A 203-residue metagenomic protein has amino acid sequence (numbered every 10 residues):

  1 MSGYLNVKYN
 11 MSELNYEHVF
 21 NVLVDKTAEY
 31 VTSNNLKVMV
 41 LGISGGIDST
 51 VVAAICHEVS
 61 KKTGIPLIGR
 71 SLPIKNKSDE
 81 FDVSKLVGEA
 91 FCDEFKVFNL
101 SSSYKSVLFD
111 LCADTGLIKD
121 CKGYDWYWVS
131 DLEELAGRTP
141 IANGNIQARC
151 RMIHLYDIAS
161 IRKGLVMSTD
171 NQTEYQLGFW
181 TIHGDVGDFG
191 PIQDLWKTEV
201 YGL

Functional and structural regions predicted by a protein language model:
S2-T181, D185: ATP-dependent adenylation/nucleotidyltransferase module used to activate substrates
G184-G202: Gly/Ser/Thr-rich active-site loops/lids in small-molecule metabolic enzymes that frequently grip phosphoryl groups
